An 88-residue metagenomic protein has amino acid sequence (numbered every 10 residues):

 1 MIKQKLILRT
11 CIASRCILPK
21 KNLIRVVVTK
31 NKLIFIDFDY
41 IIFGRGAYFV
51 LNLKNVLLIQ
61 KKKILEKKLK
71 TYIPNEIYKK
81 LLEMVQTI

Functional and structural regions predicted by a protein language model:
Q4-T10, F43-G46: Short metal-coordination and nucleic-acid-contact micro-motifs, chiefly zinc-binding Cys/His arrays
C11-S14, V50: Short cysteine-rich clusters marking metal-coordination/redox-active sites
I17-K20, L53: Cys/His-rich metal-chelating microdomains
K21-R25, L58-K61: Short Cys/His-rich "knuckle" micro-motifs
N22-I36: Short recognition patches in nucleic-acid-associated and regulatory proteins
F38-L53: Short beta-strand-alpha-helix junction that forms the catalytic/metal-binding core of metal-dependent nuclease domains
F49-I64: Short Cys/His-centered divalent metal-binding micro-motifs
K61-I88: C-terminal structural segments of small proteins and small subunits
